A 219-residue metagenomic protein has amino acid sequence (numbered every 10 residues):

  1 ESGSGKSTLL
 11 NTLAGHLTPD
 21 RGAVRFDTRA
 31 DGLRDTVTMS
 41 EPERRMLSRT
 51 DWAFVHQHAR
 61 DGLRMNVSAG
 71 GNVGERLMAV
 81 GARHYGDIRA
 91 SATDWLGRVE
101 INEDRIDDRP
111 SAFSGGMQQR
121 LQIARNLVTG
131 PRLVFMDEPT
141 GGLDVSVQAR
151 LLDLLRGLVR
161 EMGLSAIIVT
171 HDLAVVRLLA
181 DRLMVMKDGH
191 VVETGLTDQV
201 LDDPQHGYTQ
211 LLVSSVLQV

Functional and structural regions predicted by a protein language model:
A14: Helix-to-loop junction immediately C-terminal to a conserved catalytic motif
A23-M46, V200: ABC ATPase NBD Q-loop/coupling interface
D87-D104, V213-S214: Conserved ABC ATPase "signature" region
R109-F113, M117: Conserved ABC ATPase signature
V176-L178: A short, surface-exposed alpha-helical micro-motif characterized by mixed small hydrophobic and charged/polar residues
T194-G195: ABC ATPase "signature
